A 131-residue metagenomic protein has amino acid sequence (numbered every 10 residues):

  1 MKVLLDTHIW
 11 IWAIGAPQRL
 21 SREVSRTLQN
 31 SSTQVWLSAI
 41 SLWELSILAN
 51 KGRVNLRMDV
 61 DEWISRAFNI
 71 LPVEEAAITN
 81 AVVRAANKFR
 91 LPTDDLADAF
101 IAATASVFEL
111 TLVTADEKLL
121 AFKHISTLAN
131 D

Functional and structural regions predicted by a protein language model:
M1-L37, K51-R66, I70, F108 (+2 more regions): Short, well-structured N-terminal submotif of metal-dependent ribonuclease cores
I14, V24, A49, N87-R90 (+1 more regions): Short, flexible helix/strand-to-coil boundary loops that buttress conserved ligand/catalytic motifs in alpha/beta
L45: Phosphate/NTP-binding elements of NTP-utilizing enzymes
R57, N69-E117: Active-site neighborhoods of divalent-metal-dependent phosphate/nucleic-acid chemistry enzymes
E75-A77, T127-N130: Short acidic-hydrophobic, aromatic-tinged amphipathic segments that line or gate anion-handling sites
K118-I125: Short loop/helix-cap segments at secondary-structure boundaries that form the rim of catalytic
